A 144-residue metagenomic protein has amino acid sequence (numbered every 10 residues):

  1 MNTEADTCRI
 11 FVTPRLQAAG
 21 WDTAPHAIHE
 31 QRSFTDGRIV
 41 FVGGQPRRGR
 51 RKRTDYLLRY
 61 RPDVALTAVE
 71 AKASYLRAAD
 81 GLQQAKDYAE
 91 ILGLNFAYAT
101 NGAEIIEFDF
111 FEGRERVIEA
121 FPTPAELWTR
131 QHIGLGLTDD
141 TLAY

Functional and structural regions predicted by a protein language model:
N2-Y144: ATP-dependent helicase/translocase motor core
